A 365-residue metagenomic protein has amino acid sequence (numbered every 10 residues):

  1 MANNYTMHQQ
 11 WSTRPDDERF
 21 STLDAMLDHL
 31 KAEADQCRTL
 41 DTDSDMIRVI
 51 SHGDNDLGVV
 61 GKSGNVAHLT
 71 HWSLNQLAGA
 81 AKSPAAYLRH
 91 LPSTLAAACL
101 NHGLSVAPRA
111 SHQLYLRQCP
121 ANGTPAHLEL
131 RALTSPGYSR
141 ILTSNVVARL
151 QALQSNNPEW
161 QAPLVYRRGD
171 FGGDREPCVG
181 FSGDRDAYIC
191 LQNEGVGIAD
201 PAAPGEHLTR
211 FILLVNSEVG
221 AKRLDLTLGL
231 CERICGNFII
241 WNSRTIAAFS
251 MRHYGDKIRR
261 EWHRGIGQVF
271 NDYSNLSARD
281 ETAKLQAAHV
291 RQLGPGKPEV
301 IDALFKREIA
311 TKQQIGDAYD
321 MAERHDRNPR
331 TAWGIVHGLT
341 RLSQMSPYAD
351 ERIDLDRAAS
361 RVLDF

Functional and structural regions predicted by a protein language model:
M1-R149, F171: Feature for intrinsically disordered/low-complexity regulatory segments and propeptides
R140-F365: Intrinsic disorder/low-complexity polar-acidic segments
